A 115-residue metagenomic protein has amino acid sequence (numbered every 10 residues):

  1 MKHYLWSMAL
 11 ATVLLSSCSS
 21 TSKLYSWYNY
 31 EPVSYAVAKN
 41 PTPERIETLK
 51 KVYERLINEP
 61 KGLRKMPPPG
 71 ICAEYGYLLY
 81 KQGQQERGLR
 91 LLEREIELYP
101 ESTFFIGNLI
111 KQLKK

Functional and structural regions predicted by a protein language model:
L14-S17: C-terminal motif of bacterial Sec signal peptides marking the signal peptidase cleavage site
S19-T21: Bacterial signal peptide processing site
K23-W27, M66: Residue signature of alpha-solenoid helical repeat architecture, marking inter-repeat boundaries and helix-start
P41-E54: Helix-turn-helix repeat elements of alpha-solenoid scaffolds
E74-Y75: Structural register within alpha-helical repeat arrays
T103-K115: TPR/TPR-like alpha-solenoid helical repeat scaffolds
